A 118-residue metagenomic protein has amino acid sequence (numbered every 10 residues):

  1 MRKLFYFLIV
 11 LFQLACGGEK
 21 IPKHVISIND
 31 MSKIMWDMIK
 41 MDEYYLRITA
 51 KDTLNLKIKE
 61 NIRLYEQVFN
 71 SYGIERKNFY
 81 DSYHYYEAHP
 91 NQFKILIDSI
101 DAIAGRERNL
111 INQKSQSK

Functional and structural regions predicted by a protein language model:
R2-I9: Sec-dependent signal peptide recognition, specifically the positively charged N-region followed immediately by
K3, W36-K40, D52: Short hydrophobic/aromatic-rich motifs at helix boundaries and adjacent loops
F12-A15: C-terminal motif of bacterial Sec signal peptides marking the signal peptidase cleavage site
G17-K20: Bacterial signal peptide processing site
P22-I26, S99: Intrinsically disordered, low-complexity linear regions
V25-Y45: Post-signal peptide N-terminal segment of mature Sec-exported envelope proteins
E43-I48, N78: Acidic/histidine-rich, surface-exposed loop or edge segments in extracytoplasmic proteins
K51-K118: Compact alpha-helical subdomains of small soluble proteins
